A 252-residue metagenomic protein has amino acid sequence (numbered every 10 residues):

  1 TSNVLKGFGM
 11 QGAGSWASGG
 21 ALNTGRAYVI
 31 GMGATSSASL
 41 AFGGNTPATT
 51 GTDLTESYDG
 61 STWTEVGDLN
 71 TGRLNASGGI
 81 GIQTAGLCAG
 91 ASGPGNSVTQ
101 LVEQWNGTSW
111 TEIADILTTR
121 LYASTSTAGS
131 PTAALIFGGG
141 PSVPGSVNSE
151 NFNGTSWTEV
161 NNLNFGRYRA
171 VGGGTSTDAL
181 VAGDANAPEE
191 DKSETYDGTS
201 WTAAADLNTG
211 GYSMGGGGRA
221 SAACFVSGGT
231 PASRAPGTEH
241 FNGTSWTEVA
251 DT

Functional and structural regions predicted by a protein language model:
T1-T252: Polar, enzyme-active/binding microenvironments
